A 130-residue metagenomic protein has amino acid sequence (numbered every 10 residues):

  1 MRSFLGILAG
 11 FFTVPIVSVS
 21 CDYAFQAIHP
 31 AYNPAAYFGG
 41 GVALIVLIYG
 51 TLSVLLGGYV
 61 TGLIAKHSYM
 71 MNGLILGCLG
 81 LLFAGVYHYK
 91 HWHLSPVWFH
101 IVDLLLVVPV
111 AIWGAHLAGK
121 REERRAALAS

Functional and structural regions predicted by a protein language model:
M1-S130: Juxtamembrane/disordered regions of integral membrane proteins
